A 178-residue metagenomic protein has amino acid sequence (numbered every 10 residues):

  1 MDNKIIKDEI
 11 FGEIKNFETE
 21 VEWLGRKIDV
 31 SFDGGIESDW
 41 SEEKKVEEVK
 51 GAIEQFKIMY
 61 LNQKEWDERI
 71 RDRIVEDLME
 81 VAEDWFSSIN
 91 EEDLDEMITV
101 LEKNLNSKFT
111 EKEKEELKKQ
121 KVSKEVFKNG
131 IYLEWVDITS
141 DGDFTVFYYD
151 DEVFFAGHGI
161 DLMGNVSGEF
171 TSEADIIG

Functional and structural regions predicted by a protein language model:
M1-E111: Long, contiguous N-terminal structural blocks used for assembly/anchoring
M1-V21, Q120-G178: Acidic, proline/glycine-rich low-complexity IDRs
S41, Q55, M59, Q63 (+4 more regions): Sparse, context-dependent recognition of short Cys/His-centered cofactor- or disulfide-binding micro-motifs
E47, G51, Q55, E113-E115 (+3 more regions): Residue-level signal for well-ordered alpha-helical segments
E92-F109, E115-K118, V126-G130, I138-T139 (+1 more regions): Charged interaction scaffolds used for protein-protein
